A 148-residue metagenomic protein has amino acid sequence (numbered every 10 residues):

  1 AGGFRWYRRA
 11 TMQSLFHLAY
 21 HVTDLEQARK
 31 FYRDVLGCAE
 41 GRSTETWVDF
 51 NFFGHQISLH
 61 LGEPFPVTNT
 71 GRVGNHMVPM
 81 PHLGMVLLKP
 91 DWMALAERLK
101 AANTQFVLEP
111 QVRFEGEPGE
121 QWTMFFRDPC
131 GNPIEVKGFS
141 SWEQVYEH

Functional and structural regions predicted by a protein language model:
R5-E26, H82-L83, L87, G138-H148: N-terminal beta-strand motif that seeds the catalytic metal site of vicinal oxygen chelate
S14-F16, T46, H55, P79-P81 (+1 more regions): A generic structural signal for short beta-strands and their flanking turns/coil linkers
L15-T23, N51, G71-R98, Q121-R127: Vicinal oxygen chelate
Y20-P64: Core segments of cupin and vicinal oxygen chelate
K30, D34, M93-A101: Replace "anionic and nucleotidyl ligands
E40, V48-D49, R72-N75, E115-G116: Short secondary-structure boundary/capping segments
S58-L59, F65-N69, W142-V145: A short local loop/turn or secondary-structure capping micro-motif enriched for an aromatic residue
A96-H148: Vicinal oxygen chelate
